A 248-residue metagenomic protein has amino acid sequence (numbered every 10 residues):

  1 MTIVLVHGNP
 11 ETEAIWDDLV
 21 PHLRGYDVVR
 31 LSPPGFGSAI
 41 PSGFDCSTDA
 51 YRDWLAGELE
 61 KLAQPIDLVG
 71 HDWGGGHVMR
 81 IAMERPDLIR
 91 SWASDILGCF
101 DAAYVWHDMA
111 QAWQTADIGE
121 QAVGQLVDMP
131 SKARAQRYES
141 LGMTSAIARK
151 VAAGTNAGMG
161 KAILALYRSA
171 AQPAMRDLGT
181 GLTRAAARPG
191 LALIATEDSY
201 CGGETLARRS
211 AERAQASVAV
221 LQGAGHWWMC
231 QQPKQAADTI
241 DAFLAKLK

Functional and structural regions predicted by a protein language model:
T2-H7: Short beta-strand element of the alpha/beta-hydrolase
N9, A14-I15, V29, F36-V69 (+3 more regions): Flexible "cap/lid" subdomain of the alpha/beta-hydrolase fold that forms the substrate-access gate
D18-Y26: A short, Lys/Arg-enriched amphipathic alpha-helix followed by its capping loop at the start of a domain
H22, E212, C230: Conserved catalytic core of Hanks-type protein kinase domains
A224-P233, A237: Catalytic histidine-centered segment of alpha/beta-hydrolase-like enzymes
